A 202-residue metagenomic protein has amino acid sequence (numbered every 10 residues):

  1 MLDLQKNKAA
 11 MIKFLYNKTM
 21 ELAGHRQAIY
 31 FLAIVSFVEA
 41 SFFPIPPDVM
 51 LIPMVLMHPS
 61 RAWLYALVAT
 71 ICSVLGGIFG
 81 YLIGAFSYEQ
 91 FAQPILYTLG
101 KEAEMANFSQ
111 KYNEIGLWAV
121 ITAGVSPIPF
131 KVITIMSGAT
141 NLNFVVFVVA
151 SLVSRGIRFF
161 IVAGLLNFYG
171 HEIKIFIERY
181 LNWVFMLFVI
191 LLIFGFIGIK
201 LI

Functional and structural regions predicted by a protein language model:
M1-E21: Short, Lys/Arg-rich, polar N-terminal cytosolic tail immediately upstream of the first transmembrane signal-anchor
N17-T70, K111-F176: Hydrophobic alpha-helical membrane segments of integral membrane proteins
E39, G76, G80, R158 (+1 more regions): Alpha-helical transmembrane segments of multipass membrane proteins
L56, A85-F86, N167-H171, G195-L201: Short hydrophobic alpha-helical membrane-anchoring segments
V74-P94: Transmembrane alpha-helix/helix-exit interface in multi-pass inner-membrane proteins
F86, Q90, A139-V146, K200-I202: Helix-coil boundary and interhelical linker segments in multi-pass alpha-helical membrane proteins
Y88-L99, L152-F160: Juxtamembrane non-transmembrane "cap" segments at the membrane-aqueous interface of multi-pass membrane proteins
Q90-I115, E178-I202: Selective transmembrane alpha-helices of multi-pass membrane proteins
